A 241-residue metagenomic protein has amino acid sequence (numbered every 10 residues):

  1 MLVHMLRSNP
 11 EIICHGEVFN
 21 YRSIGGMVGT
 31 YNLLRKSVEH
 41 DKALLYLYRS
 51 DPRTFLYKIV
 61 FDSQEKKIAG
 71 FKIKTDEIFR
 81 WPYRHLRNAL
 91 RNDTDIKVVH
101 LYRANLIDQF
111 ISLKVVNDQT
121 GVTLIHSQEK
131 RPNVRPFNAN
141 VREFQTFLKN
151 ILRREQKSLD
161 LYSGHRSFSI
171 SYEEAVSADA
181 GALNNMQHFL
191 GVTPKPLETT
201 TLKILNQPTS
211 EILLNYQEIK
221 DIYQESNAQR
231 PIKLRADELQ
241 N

Functional and structural regions predicted by a protein language model:
M1-S63, P196, I204-L213: PAPS-dependent sulfotransferase catalytic core
I12, D95-I96, A228-I232: Short glycine-aromatic motifs
I12, I73-E77, E174-V176: Short, flexible loop/turn elements at secondary-structure junctions
E17, R103, Y172: Active-site loop/turn elements of alpha/beta-hydrolase fold enzymes, especially the short glycine-/histidine-rich
N20-M27, Q128-P136, E143, L159-L234: The conserved 3'-phosphoadenosine-5'-phosphosulfate
E39-I96: A basic- and aromatic-enriched beta-loop-alpha substructure that forms the phosphate/nucleotide- and DNA/RNA-contacting
I73-S169, A180-K195: PAPS-dependent sulfotransferase catalytic domain
